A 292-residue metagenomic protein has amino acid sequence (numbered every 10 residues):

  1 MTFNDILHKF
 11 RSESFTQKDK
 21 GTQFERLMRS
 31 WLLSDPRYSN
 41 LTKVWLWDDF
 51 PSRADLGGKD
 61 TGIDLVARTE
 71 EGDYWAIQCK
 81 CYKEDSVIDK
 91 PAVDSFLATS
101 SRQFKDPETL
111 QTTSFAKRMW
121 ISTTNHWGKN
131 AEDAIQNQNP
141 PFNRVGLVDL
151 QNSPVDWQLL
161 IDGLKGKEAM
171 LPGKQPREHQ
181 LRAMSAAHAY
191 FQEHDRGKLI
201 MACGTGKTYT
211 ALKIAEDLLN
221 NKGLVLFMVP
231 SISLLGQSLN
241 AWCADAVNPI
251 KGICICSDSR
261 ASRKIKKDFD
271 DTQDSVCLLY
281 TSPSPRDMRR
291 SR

Functional and structural regions predicted by a protein language model:
K20-S114, G128: Catalytic centers of nucleases
W120-L171: Domain-level recognition of nuclease-like catalytic cores that cleave nucleotide substrates
E168-G197: Conserved pre-motif I regulatory segment
H194-K213: Walker A/P-loop
T208-N221, A241: Walker A/P-loop NTP-binding motif
L224-C243: Conserved Walker A/P-loop ATP-binding site and its immediately adjacent core in helicase/helicase-like ATPase domains
G252-S282: Inter-Walker segment of RecA-like/P-loop motor cores
Y280-R292: Single conserved hydrophobic/aromatic residue that forms the stacking wall/gate of nucleotide- or nucleobase-binding
